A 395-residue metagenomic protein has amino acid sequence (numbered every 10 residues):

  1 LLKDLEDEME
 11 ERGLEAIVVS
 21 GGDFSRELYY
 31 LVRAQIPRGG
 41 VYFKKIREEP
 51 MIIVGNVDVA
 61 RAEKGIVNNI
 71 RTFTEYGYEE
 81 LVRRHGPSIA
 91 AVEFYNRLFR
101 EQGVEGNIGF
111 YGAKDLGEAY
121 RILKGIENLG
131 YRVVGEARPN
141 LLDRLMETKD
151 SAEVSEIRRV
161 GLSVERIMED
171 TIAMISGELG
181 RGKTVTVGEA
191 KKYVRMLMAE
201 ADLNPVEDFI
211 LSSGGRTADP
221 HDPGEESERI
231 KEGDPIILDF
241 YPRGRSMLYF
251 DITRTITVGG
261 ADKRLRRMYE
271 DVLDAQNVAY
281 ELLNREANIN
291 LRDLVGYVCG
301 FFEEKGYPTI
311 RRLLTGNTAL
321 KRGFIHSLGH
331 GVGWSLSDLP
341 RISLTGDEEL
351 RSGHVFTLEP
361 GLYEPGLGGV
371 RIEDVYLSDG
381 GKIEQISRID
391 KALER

Functional and structural regions predicted by a protein language model:
L1-R395: Active-site neighborhoods and metal-handling regions in enzymes and metal-associated proteins
